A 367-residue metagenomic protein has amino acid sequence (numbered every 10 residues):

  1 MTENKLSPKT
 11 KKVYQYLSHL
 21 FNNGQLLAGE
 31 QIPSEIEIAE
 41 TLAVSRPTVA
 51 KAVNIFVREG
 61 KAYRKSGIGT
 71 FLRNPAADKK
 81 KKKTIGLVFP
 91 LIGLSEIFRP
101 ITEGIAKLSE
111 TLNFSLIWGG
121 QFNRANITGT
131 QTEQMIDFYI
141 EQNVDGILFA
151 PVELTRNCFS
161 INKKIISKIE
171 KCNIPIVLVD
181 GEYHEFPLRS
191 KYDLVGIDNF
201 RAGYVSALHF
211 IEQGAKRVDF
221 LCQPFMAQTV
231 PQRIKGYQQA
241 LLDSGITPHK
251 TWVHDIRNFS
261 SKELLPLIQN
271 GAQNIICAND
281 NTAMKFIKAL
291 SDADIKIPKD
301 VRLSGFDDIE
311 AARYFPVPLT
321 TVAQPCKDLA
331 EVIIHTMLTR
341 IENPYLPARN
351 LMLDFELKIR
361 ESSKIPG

Functional and structural regions predicted by a protein language model:
T2-K5, Q15-N22, L27, E37 (+5 more regions): Alpha-helical recognition/docking segments in bacterial nutrient-uptake and carbohydrate-utilization systems
Y16, S190-Y192, P248-H249, K262-G367: Flexible loop/turn connectors
L26-L27, Q31-I32, A62, L346: Conserved hydrophobic residue
G29-L42, L267, L357: A short alpha-helical element within helix-turn-helix/winged-helix DNA-binding domains across DNA-binding proteins
E40, V57-R58: Alpha-helical residues within the helix-turn-helix
P90-P100, G119-T130, E153-N157, G181 (+6 more regions): Hinge/beta->alpha junction and helix N-cap segments in small-molecule ligand-binding domains
